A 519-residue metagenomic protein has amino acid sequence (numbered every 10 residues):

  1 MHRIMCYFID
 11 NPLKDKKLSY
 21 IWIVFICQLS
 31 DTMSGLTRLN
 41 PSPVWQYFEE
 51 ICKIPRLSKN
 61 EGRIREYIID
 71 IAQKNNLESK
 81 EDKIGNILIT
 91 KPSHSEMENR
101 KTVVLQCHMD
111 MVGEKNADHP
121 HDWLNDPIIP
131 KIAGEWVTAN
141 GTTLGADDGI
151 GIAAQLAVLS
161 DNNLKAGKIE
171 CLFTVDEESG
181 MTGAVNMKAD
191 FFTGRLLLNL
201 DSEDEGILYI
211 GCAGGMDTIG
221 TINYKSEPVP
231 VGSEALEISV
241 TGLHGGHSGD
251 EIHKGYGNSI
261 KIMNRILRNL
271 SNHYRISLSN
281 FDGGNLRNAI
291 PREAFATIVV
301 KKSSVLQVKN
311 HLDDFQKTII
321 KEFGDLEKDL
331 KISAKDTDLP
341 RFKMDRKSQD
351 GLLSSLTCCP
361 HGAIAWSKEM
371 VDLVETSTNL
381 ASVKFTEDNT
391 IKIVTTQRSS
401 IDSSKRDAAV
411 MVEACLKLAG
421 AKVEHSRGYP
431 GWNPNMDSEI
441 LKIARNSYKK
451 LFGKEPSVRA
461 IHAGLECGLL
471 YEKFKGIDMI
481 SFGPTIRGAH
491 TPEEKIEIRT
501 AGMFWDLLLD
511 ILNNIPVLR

Functional and structural regions predicted by a protein language model:
M33-E135: Acidic/His- and Gly-rich active-site-bordering loop/insert found across diverse amide/peptide-bond hydrolases
P41-V44, K368, E375-D388, T396 (+1 more regions): Zn-dependent metallopeptidase/amidohydrolase metal-coordination segment
M97-S179, A184-R195, R346-Q349, P360-S367 (+2 more regions): Active-site metal-coordination/substrate-binding segment of hydrolases, especially metallo-dependent peptidases
M109-M111, L172-G180, D201-E205, H244 (+2 more regions): Acidic, glycine-rich active-site loops and adjacent beta-strand->loop/helix elements that engage anionic groups
E135-T138, E178-S179, A184-R398: Midchain, well-structured core segments that form catalytic/ion-binding scaffolds
D190, Y256-H273, K302-V305, D350-T357 (+3 more regions): His/Asp/Glu-rich mid-to-C-terminal helical/loop segments that flank catalytic regions of hydrolases
E251, N258-I260, R265-F281, S426 (+1 more regions): Active-site-adjacent substrate-binding region of metalloamidase/peptidase-like peptide-processing proteins
L373-A463: Substrate-recognition/cap regions that form aromatic- and gly/pro-loop-enriched pockets for small-molecule ligands
